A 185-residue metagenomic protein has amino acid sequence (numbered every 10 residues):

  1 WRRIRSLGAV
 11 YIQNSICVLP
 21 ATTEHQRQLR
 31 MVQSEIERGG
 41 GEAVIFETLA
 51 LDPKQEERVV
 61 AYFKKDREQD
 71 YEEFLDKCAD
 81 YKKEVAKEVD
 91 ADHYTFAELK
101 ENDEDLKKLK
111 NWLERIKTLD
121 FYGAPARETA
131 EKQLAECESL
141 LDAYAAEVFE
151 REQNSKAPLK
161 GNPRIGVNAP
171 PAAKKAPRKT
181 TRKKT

Functional and structural regions predicted by a protein language model:
W1-A86, C137: Positively charged, polar, low-complexity stretches
L7, L19, L29, L49-L51 (+8 more regions): Generic detector of leucine side chains in alpha-helical contexts
E56-L134: A charged, amphipathic interaction segment
K107-K179: Glycine-rich, aromatic-bearing surface loops/beta-hairpins
R182-T185: Charge-dense, extended regions
